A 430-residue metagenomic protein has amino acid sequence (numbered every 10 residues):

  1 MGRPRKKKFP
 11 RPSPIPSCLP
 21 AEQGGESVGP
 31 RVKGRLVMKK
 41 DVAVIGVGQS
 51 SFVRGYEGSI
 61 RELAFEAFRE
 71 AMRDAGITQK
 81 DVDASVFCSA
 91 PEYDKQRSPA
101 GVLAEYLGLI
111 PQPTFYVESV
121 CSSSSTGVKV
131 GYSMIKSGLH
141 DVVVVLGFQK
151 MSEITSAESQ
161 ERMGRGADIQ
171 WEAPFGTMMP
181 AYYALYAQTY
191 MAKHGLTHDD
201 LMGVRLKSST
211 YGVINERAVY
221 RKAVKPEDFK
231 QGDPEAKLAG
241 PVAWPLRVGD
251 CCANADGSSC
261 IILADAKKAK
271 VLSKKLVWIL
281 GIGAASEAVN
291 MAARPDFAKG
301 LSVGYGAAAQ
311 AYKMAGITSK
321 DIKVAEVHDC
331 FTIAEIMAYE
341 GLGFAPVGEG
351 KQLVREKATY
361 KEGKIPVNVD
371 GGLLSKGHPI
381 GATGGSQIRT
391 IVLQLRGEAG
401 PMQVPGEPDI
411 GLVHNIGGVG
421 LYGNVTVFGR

Functional and structural regions predicted by a protein language model:
G2-R3: Cationic, amphipathic, low-complexity segments that mediate targeting or membrane/lipid association
P20-S27, R31: Short Gly/Ser/Thr- and charged-rich N-terminal loops/segments that act as flexible capping/hinge elements
G34-R61, I169, A173, G203 (+7 more regions): Condensing-enzyme catalytic core mediating Claisen C-C bond formation in acyl metabolism
G34-S122, Y190-D200, K207, V219-K230 (+4 more regions): Conserved active-site "lid/cap" helical segment
V44, Q79-C88, P113-S119, V143-F148 (+6 more regions): Beta-strand segments within the central parallel beta-sheet cores of soluble alpha/beta enzyme folds
S89-V143, K150-Y182, K222-A253, A285-E287 (+2 more regions): Conserved catalytic cysteine-centered active-site region of acyl-thioester-dependent Claisen-condensing enzymes
Y93-V102, M291-D296, D329-Q352, P379 (+1 more regions): Short glycine/threonine-rich loop-to-helix capping motif typified by GTGT followed within a few residues by an Asp-Pro
E118-Q149, A181-N215, I261-K268, P379-A399: Active-site-proximal alpha-helical scaffold in enzymes
